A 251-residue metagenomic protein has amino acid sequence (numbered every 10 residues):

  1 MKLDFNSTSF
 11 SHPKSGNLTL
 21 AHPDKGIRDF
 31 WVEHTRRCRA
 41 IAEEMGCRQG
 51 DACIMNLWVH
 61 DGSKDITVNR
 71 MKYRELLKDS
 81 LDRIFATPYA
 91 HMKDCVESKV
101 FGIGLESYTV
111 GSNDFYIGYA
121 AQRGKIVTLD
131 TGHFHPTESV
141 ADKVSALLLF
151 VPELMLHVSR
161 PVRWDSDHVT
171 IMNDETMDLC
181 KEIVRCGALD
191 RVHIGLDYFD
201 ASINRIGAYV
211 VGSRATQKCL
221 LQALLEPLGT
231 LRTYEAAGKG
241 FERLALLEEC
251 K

Functional and structural regions predicted by a protein language model:
M1-T8, P13-I126, T230, L246-E249: Active-site acidic/histidine proton-transfer and metal-coordination neighborhood in alpha/beta enzyme cores
E33-C38, A188-H193, L224-T233: Extended, charge-rich low-complexity interaction segments
W58, K99, T137, G195-D200 (+1 more regions): A glycine-rich phosphate-binding loop feature that marks nucleotide/adenosyl-phosphate handling sites
T87-H91, Q122-R123, L149-P152, C186-L189 (+1 more regions): Secondary-structure transition/capping motifs at alpha-helix termini and the adjoining loop/turn into the next element
E106-D114, H135-R214: Gly/Pro-rich active-site loop or hairpin
S202-K251: C-terminal extensions of enzymes
